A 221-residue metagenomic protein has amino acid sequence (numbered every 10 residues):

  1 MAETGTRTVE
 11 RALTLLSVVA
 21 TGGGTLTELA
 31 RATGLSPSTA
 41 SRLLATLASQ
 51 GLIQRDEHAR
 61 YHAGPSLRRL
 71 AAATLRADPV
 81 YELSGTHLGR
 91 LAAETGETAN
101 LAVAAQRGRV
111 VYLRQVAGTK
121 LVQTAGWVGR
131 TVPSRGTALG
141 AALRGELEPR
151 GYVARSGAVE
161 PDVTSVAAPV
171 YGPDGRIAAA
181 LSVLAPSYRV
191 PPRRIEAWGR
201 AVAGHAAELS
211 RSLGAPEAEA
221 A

Functional and structural regions predicted by a protein language model:
M1-T74, R211-S212: N-terminal helix-turn-helix
L52, N100, A167: Short hydrophobic/aromatic beta-strand element in the GNAT-like acyltransferase core that lines or flanks the acyl-donor
A59-L147: Amphipathic alpha-helical effector-binding/dimerization core of metabolite-sensing transcriptional regulators
V80-L91, L139-A168, G204-A207, R211-S212: Short, basic/aromatic recognition patches
P149-S156, E160-D162, A179-A221: Juxtadomain coupling helices with adjacent low-complexity linkers
V170-P173: Sensor-regulatory modules in signal-transduction proteins
